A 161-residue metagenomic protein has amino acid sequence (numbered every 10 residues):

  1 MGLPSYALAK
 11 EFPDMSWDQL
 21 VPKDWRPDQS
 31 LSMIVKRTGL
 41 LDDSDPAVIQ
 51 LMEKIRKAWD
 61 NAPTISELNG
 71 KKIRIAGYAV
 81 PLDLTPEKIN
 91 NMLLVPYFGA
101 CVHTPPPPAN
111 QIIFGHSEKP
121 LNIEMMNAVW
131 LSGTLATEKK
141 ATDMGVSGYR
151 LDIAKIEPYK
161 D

Functional and structural regions predicted by a protein language model:
G2-P4: N-terminal signal peptide c-region/cleavage motif recognized by signal peptidases
L8-D161: OB-fold and OB-like single-stranded nucleic-acid-recognition modules and their adjacent interaction interfaces
